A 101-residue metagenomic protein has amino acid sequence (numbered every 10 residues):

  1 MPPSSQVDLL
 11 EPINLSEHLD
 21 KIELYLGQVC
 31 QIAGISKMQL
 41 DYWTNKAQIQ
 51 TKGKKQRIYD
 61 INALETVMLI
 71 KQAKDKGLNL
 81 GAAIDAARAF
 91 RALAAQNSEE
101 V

Functional and structural regions predicted by a protein language model:
M1-Q31, N45-Q50, I61-V101: Arg/Lys-rich, alpha-helical DNA-contact motif
M38: Key DNA-contact positions within bacterial/archaeal DNA-binding proteins
G53-I58: Short, Lys/Arg-rich nucleic-acid/phosphate-binding segment
